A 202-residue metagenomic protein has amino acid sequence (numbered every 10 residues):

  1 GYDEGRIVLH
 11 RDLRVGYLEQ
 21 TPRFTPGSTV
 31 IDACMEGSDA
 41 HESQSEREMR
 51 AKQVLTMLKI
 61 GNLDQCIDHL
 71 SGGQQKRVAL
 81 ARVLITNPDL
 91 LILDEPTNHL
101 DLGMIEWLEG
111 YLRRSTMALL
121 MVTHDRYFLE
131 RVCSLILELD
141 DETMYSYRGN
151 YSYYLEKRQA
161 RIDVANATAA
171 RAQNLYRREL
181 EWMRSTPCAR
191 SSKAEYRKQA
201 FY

Functional and structural regions predicted by a protein language model:
G1-A170, C188: ABC ATP-binding cassette signature C-motif
E42-Q44, D163-Y202: Flexible nucleotide-interacting loop at or near the entrance of a catalytic core
